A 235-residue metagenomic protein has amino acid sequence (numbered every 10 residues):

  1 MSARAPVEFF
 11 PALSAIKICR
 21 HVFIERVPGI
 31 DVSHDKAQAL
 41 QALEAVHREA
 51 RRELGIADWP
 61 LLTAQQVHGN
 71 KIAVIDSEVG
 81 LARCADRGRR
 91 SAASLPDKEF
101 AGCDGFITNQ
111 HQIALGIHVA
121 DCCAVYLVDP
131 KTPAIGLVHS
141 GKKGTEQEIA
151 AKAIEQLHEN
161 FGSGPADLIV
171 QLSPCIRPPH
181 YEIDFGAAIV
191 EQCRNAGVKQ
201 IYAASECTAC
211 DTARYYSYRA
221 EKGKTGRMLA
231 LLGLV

Functional and structural regions predicted by a protein language model:
M1-V235: Active-site microenvironment for binding and transforming phosphate-containing groups
